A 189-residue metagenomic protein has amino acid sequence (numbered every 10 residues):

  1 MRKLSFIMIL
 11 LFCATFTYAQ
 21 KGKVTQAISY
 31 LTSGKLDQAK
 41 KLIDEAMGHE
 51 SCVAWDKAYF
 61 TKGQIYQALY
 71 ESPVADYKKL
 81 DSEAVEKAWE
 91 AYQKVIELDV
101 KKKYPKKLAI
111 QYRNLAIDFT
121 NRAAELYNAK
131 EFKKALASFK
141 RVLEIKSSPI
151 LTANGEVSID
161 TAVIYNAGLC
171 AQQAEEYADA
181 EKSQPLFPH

Functional and structural regions predicted by a protein language model:
M1-S29: Bacterial Sec-dependent N-terminal signal peptides
Q20-L80: Start-of-domain marker
T25, T61, A68, N114 (+3 more regions): "A position-specific structural signal for the A-helix of alpha-solenoid helical repeats
A46-D56, K94-Q111, E144-D160, H189: Flexible helix-coil transition and linker loops at the boundaries of alpha-helical arrays
